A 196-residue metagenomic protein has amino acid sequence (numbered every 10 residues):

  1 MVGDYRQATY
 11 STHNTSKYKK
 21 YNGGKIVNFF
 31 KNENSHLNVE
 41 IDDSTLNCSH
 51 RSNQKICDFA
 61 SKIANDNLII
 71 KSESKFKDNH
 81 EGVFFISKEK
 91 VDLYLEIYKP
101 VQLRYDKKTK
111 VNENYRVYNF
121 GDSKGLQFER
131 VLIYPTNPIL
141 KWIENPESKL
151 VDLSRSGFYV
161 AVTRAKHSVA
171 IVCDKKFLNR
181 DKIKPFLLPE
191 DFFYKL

Functional and structural regions predicted by a protein language model:
M1-I97, V101, Y105-V160, R164-L196: Conserved helicase motor core of SF1/SF2 NTP-dependent helicases
